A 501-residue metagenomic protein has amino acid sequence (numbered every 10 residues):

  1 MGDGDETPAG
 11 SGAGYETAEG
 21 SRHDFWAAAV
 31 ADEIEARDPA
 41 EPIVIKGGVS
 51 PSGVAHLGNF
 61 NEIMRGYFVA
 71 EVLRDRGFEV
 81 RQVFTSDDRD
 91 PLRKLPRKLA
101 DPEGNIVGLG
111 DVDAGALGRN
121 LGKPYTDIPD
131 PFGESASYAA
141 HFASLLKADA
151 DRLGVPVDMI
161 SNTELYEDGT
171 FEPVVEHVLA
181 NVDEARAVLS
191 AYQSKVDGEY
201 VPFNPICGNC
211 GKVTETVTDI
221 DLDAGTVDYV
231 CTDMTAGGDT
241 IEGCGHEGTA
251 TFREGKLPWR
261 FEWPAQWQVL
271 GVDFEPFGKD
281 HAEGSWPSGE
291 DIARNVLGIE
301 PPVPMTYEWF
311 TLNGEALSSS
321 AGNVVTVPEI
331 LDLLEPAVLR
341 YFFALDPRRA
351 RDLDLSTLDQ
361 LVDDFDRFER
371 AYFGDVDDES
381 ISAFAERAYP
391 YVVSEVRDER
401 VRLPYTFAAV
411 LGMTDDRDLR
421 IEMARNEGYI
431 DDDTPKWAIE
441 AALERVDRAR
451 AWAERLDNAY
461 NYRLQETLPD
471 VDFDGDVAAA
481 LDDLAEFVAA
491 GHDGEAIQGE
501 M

Functional and structural regions predicted by a protein language model:
M1-A40, G53-A55, R81-V83, D183-R186 (+2 more regions): Basic, alpha-helical terminal appendages of large translation-related enzymes
G2-E184, G289: N-terminal Rossmann-like or analogous alpha/beta NTP/dinucleotide-binding catalytic cores that position adenine
E16, G47-A55, I128, W267-G278 (+2 more regions): Glycine- and acidic
G48-S50, T85-R89, N162-E164, D219 (+5 more regions): An acidic- and aromatic-residue-enriched active-site/binding cleft used to recognize and process polar
L57, R93-L95, S190, T218-I220 (+2 more regions): Short, solvent-exposed loop/turn and secondary-structure capping segments
V155, M159, T163-V303, T311-S320 (+1 more regions): Active-site cores that bind ATP or allylic diphosphates and position pyrophosphate for catalysis
L270, T326, S380-S394, V477-E500: Short amphipathic alpha-helical segments and their helix-coil junctions
H281, W286, E308-Y460: Catalytic adenosine-cofactor/nucleotide-binding cores of aminoacyl-tRNA synthetases and other
